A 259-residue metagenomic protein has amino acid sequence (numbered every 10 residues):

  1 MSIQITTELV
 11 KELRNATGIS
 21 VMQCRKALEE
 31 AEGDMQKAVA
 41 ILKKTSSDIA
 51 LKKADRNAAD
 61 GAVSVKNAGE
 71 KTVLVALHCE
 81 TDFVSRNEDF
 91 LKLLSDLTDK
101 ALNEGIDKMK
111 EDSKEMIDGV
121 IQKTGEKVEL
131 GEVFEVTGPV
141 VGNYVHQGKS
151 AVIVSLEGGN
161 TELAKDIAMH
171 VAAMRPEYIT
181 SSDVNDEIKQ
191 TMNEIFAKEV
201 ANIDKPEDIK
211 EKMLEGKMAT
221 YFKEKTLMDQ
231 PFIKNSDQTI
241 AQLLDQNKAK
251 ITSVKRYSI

Functional and structural regions predicted by a protein language model:
S2-I259: N-terminal assembly/interaction segments in proteins that build large macromolecular machines
